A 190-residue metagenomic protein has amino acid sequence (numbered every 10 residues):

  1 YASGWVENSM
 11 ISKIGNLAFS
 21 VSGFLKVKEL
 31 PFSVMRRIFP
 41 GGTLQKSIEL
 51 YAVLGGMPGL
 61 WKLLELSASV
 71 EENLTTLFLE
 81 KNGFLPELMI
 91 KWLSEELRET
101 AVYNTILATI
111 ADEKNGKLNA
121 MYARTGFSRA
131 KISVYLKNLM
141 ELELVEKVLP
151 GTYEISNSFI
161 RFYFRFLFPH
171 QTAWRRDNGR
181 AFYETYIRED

Functional and structural regions predicted by a protein language model:
Y1-I14: Sensor-1/coupling segment of RecA-like P-loop NTPase cores
K13-A18, V34: Mixed-charge intrinsically disordered linker/loop segments at interdomain junctions
I14-N16, K46, R98-V102: N-terminal positioning helix adjacent to the helix-turn-helix/winged-helix DNA-binding module
A18-S20, K147: Short glycine-enriched loop/turn motifs at secondary-structure junctions
V21-S47: Conserved small helical "lid"/interfacial subdomain of P-loop NTPases
R36, Y51, Y122: The alpha-helix within a helix-turn-helix
L60, L64-D190: Accessory nucleic acid-recognition modules appended to NTPase machines
